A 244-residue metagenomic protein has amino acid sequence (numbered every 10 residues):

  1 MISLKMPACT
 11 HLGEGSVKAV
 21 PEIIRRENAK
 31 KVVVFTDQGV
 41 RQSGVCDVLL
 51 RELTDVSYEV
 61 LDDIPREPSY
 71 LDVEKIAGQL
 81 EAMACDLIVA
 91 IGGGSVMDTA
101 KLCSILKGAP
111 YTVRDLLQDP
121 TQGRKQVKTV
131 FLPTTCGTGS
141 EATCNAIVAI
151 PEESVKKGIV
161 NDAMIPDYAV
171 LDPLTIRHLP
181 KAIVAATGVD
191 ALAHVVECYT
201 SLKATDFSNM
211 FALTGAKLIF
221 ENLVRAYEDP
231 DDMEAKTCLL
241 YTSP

Functional and structural regions predicted by a protein language model:
M1-L87: ATP/NTP phosphate-donor binding region
I88-D98: Glycine-rich phosphate-binding loop
V96-A109, A142: Short Gly/Thr/Asp-enriched flexible loops that form oxyanion-binding sites at enzyme active sites
G108-A204: A glycine/threonine-rich phosphate-anchoring loop and its flanking beta-alpha core in nucleotide/phosphate-binding
L202-F211, A226-T237: Flexible, glycine/charged-enriched surface loops at secondary-structure junctions
G215-A216, F220-V224, E234: A conserved active-site cap/scaffold subdomain adjacent to cofactor or substrate pockets
Y241-P244: Conserved small/polar residues in nucleotide/adenosyl-binding loops
